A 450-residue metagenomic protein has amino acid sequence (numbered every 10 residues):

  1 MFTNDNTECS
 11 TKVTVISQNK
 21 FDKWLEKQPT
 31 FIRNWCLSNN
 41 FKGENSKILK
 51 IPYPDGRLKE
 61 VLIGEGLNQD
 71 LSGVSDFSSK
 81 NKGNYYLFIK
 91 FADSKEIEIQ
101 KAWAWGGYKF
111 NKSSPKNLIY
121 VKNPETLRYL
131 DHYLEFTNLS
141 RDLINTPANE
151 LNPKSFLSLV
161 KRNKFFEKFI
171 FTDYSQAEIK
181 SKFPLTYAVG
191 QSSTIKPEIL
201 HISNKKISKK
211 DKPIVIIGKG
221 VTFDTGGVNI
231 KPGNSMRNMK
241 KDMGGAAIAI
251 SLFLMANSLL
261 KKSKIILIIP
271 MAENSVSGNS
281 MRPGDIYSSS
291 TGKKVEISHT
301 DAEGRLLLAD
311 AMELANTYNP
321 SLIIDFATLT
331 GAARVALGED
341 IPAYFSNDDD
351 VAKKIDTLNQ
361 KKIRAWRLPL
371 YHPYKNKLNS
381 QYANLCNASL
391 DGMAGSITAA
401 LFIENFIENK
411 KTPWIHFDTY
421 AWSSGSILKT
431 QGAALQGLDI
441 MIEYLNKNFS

Functional and structural regions predicted by a protein language model:
M1-G220: Short amphipathic alpha-helical segment within the helicase RecA-like ATPase core that mediates nucleic-acid
L157-S450: A generic structural signal for tightly packed, nonpolar segments enriched in small/aliphatic residues
